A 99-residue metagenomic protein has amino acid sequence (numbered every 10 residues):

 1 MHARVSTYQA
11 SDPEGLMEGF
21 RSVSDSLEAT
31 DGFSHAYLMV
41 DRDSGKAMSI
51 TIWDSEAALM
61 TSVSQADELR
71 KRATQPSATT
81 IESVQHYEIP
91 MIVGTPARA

Functional and structural regions predicted by a protein language model:
M1-M48, D54-A99: Short S/T/G/P-rich N-terminal loop/turn motif that feeds into the first structured element of a domain
